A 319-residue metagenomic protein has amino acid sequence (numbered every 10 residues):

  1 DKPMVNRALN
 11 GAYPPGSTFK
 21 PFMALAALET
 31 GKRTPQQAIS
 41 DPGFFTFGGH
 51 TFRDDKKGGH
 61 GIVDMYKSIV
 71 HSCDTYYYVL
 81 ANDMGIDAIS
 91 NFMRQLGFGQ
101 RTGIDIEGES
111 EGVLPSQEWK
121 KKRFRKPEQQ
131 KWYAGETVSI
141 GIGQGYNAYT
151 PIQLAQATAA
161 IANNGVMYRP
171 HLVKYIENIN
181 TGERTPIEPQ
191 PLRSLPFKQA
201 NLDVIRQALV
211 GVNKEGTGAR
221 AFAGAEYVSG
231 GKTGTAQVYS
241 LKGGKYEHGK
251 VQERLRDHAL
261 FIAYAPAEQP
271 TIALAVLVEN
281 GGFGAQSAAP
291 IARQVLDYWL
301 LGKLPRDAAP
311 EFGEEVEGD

Functional and structural regions predicted by a protein language model:
D1-S17, F22-A275, V316-D319: Beta-lactam-recognizing serine transpeptidase/beta-lactamase-like catalytic domain environment
Y77-V79, F283-Q286: Extracytoplasmic/secreted cell-surface and envelope-processing proteins
L154, R169, G284-D297: Short, charged, low-complexity patches
E183-L192, I291-D319: Short, gly/Ser/Thr-rich active-site loops of penicillin-recognizing serine hydrolases
V278: A short beta-strand motif that forms part of the nucleic acid-binding face of small beta-barrel RNA-binding folds
G281-F283, L301: Short beta-strands and strand-coil junctions in structured, solvent-facing domains, enriched
